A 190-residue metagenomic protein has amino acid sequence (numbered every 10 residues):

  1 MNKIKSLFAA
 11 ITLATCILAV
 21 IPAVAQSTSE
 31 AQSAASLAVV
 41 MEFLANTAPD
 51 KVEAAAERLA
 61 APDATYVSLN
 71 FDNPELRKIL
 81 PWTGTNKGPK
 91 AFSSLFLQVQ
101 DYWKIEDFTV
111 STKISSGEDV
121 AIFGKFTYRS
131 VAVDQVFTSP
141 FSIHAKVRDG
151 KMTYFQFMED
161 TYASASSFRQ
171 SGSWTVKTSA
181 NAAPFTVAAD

Functional and structural regions predicted by a protein language model:
M1-I11: Bacterial N-terminal signal peptides that target proteins for export
A10-V20: Bacterial N-terminal signal peptides
I21-P62, T175-D190: Short, low-complexity N-terminal intrinsically disordered segments enriched in polar/charged residues
Q26-Q32, Q100-D190: A beta-strand edge to alpha-helix "cap/lid" segment located at domain peripheries
L37, S68, Q156: A cross-domain feature marking catalytic cores of carbohydrate-active enzymes and several ubiquitous metabolic/repair
V40, A55-A56, A64, G88 (+4 more regions): Hydrophobic pocket/interface hotspot
R58, P62-G117: A solvent-exposed, acidic/Ser-Thr-rich amphipathic alpha-helical stretch
